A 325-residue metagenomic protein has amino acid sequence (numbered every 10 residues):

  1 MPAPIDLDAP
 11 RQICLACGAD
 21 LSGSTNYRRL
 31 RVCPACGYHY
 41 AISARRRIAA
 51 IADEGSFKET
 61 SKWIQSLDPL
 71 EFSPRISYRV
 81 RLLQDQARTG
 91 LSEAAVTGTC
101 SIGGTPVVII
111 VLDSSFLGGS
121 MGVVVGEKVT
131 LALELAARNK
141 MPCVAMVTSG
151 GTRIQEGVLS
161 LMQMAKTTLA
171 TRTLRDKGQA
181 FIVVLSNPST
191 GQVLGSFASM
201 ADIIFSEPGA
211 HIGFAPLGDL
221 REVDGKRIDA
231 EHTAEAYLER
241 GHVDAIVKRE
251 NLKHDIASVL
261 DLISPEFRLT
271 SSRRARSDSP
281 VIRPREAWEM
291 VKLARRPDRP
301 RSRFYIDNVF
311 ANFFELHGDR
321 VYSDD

Functional and structural regions predicted by a protein language model:
M1-A94, T99-I102, K253-D325: Intrinsically disordered, low-complexity segments enriched in small/flexible residues
A16, R47, L131, L135 (+5 more regions): Alpha-helical scaffold segments in soluble metabolic enzymes
R28-R31, S43, V124, M162 (+4 more regions): Charged, alpha-helix-enriched surfaces in structured cytosolic catalytic cores of large nucleotide-utilizing machines
R29, N139-K140, M200, H242: Short loop/turn motifs at secondary-structure junctions
V96-R175, I182, R320: Cleft-lining beta-strand/loop regions that shape enzyme active-site pockets
V147-R268: Conserved catalytic cores of soluble enzyme domains, especially glycine-rich substrate-binding beta-alpha loops
